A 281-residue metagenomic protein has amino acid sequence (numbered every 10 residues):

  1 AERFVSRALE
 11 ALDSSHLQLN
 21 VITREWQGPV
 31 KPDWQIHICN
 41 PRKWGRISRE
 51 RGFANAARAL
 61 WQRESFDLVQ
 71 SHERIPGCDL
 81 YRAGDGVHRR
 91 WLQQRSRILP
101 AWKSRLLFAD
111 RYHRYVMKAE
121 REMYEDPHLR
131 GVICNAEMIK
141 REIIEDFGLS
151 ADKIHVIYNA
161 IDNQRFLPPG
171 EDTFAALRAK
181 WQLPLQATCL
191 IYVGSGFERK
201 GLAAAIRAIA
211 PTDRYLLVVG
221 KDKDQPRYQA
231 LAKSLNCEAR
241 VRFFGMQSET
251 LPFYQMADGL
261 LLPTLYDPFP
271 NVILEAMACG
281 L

Functional and structural regions predicted by a protein language model:
E2-R7, T188-P211, K223-P226: A conserved mid-protein helix/loop that constitutes part of the nucleotide-sugar donor-binding site
A109-V132: Membrane-proximal helix-turn-helix segments that form the acceptor-binding/catalytic region of lipid-linked
M138, A160: Carbohydrate-associated surface elements
L167-L183: A short helix/loop element that forms part of the nucleotide-sugar donor recognition site in Leloir-type
T173-A175, R214-A239, F244: Short, structured helix-loop element that forms part of the nucleotide-activated donor/catalytic region
M246, L265: Aromatic "clamp/platform" in nucleotide-sugar-dependent glycosyltransferases that forms part of the donor/acceptor
L251, P270-I273: Short glycine/serine-rich donor-binding loops of glycosyltransferases
L260-L261, A276: A short hydrophobic beta-strand element within the catalytic core of glycosyltransferases that build diverse glycans
